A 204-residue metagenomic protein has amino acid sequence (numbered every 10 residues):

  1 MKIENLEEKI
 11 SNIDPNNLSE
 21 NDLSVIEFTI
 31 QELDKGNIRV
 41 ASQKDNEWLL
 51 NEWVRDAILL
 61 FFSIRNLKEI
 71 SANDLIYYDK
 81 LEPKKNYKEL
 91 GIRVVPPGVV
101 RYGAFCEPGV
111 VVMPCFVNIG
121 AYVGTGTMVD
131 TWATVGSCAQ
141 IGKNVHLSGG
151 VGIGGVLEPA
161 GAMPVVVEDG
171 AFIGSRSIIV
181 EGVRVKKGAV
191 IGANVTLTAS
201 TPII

Functional and structural regions predicted by a protein language model:
M1-I92: Terminal amphipathic alpha-helical/low-complexity segments used for targeting or macromolecular assembly
I92-I204: Structural signal for interior beta-strand "rungs" in well-ordered beta-sheet cores of soluble enzyme domains
